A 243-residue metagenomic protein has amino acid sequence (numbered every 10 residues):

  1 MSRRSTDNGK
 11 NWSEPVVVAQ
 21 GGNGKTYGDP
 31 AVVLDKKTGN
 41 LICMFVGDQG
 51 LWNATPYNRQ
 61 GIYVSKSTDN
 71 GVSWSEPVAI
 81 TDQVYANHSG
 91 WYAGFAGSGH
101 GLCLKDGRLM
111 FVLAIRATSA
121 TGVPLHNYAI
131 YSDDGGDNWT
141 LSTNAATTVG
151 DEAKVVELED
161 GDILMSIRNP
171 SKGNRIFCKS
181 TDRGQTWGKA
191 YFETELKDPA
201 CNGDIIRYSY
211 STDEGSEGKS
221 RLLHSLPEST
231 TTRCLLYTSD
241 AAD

Functional and structural regions predicted by a protein language model:
S2-T6, G61-T68, Y128-D134, C178-S180 (+1 more regions): Beta-propeller blade signature
N11-N40: Blade-loop segments of beta-propeller domains
G28-A31, G97-H100, E152-K154, N202-D204: Beta-propeller and closely related beta-sheet repeat lectin domains
L34-T38, C103-D106, L158-D160, S209: Residue-level detector of Asp-centered blade-edge/turn motifs that repeat once per structural unit in beta-propeller
T38-C43, G107-F111, G161-L164, S216-H224: Entry beta-strands of beta-propeller and related beta-repeat scaffolds
F45-H100: Asp-box/WD-like beta-propeller blade repeats and closely related beta-sheet repeat scaffolds
T194-L236: Loop/turn-rich, solvent-exposed surfaces of beta-rich toroidal or solenoidal domains
Y237-D243: Conserved small/polar residues in nucleotide/adenosyl-binding loops
